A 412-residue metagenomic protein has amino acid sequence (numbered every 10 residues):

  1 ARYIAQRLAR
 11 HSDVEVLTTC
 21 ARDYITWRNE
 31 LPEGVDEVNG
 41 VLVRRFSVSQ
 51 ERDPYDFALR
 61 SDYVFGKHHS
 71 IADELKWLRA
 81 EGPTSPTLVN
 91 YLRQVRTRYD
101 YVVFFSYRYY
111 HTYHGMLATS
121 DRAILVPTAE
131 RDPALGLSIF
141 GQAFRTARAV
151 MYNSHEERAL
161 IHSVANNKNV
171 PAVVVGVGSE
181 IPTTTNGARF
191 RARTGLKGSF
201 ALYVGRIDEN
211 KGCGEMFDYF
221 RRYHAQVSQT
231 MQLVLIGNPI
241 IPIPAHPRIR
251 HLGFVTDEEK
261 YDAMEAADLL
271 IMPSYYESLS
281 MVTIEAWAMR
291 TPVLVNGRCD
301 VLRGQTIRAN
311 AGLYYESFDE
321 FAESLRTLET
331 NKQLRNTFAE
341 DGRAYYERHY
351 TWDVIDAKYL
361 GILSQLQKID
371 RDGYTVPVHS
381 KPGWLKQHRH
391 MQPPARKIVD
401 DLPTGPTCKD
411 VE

Functional and structural regions predicted by a protein language model:
T19-T97: A conserved catalytic-core segment of Leloir-type glycosyltransferases
R122-P133, F140-N186, L196, Y203 (+1 more regions): Donor nucleotide-sugar binding/catalytic pocket of nucleotide-sugar-dependent glycosyltransferases
M151, R193-K211, F217-R222: Conserved donor-binding/catalytic core segment of Leloir-type glycosyltransferases
G237-D262, L269: Nucleotide-activated donor-binding/catalytic signature segment of Leloir-type glycosyltransferases, i.e., the conserved
Y275: Aromatic "clamp/platform" in nucleotide-sugar-dependent glycosyltransferases that forms part of the donor/acceptor
P292-N296: Short hydrophobic beta-strand element within catalytic cores of glycosyltransferases and related nucleotide-activated
R303-R326: Change "using UDP/GDP/dTDP sugars" to "using nucleotide sugars
R343, R348, D353-E412: C-terminal amphipathic helix plus adjacent low-complexity, charged tail appended to glycosyltransferase catalytic
